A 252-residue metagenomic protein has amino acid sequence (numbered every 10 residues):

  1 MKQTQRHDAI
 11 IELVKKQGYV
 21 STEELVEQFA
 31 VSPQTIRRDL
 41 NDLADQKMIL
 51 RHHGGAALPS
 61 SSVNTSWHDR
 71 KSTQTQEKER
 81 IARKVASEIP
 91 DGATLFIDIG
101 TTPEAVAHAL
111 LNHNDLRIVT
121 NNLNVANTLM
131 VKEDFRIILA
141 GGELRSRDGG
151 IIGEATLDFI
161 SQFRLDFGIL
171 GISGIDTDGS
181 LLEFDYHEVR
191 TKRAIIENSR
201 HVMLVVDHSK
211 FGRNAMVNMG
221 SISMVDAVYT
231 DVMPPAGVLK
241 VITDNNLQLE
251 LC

Functional and structural regions predicted by a protein language model:
K2-F29, Q34-I99, A107-D115, V119 (+2 more regions): HTH-adjacent hinge/linker in prokaryotic transcriptional regulators
K2-Q5, A9-E12, G18-E24, A30 (+2 more regions): Conserved phosphate- and dinucleotide-binding cores of soluble alpha/beta proteins, encompassing both enzyme active
P103: Conserved SAM/SAH-binding loop
